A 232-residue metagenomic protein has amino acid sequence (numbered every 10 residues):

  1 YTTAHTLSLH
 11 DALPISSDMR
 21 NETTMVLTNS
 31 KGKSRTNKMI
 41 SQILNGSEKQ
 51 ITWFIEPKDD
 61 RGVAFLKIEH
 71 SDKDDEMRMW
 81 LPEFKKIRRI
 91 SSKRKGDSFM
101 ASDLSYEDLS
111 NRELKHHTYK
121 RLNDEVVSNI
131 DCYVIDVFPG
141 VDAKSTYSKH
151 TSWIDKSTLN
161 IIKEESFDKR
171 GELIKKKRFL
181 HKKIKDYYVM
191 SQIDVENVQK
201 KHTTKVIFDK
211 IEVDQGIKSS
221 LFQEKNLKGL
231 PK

Functional and structural regions predicted by a protein language model:
Y1-D11: Single conserved hydrophobic/aromatic residue that forms the stacking wall/gate of nucleotide- or nucleobase-binding
A12, M39-L44, R178-I184: Extended lipid/amphipathic-ligand handling interfaces
I15-T28, K49-T52: A short, Trp-centered hydrophobic/proline-enriched beta-strand micro-motif
S16, T36, S47-K49, D60 (+5 more regions): Extracytoplasmic
I43-D103: An acidic-aromatic
I43-S47, S71, N123-D131, I184-D186: Short, ordered beta-strand-loop transition motifs
L66, K86-I90, D97-R112, S128-Q223: Gly/Pro-enriched, hydrophobic low-complexity segments that function as extracytoplasmic propeptides/linkers
N111-T118, D124-E125: Surface-exposed beta-loop interaction hotspot
